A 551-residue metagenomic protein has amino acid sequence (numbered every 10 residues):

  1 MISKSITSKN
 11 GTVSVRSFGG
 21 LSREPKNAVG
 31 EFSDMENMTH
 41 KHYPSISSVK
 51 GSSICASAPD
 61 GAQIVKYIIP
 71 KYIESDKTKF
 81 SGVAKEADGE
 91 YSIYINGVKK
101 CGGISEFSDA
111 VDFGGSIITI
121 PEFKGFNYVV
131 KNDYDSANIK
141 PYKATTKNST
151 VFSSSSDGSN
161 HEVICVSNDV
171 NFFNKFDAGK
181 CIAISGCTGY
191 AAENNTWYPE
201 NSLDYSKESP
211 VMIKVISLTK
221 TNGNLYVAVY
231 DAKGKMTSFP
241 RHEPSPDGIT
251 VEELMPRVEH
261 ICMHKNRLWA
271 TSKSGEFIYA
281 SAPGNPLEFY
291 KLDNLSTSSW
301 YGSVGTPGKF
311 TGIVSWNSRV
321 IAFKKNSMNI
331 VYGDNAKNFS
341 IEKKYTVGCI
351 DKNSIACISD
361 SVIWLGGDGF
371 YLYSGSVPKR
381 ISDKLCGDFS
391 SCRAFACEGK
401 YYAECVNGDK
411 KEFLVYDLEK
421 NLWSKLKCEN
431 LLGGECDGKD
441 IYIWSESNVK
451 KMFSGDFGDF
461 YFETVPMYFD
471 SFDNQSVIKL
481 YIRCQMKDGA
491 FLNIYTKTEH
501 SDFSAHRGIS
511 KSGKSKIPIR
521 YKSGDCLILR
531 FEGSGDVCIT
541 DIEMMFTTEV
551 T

Functional and structural regions predicted by a protein language model:
M1-T78, A87-G102, D112, V347-I350 (+3 more regions): Beta-sheet repeat architectures centered on beta-propellers
K4, S8-G11, I139-N160, N168-K175 (+1 more regions): Small/polar beta-strand repeat architecture
C55-S57, G102-G103, V251-A396: Beta-propeller and closely related beta-pinwheel folds
S92, I184, Y190, G275-L295 (+3 more regions): Short beta-strand segments and strand-loop junctions that repeat across beta-rich extracellular domains
D109-K147: Hydrophobic or amphipathic alpha-helical targeting/insertion segments
K124-G125, G275-E276, G408-K410: Short glycine/acidic-enriched loop and turn motifs that connect beta-strands
G179-I182, V215, L480: Extracellular/surface recognition and adhesion modules
